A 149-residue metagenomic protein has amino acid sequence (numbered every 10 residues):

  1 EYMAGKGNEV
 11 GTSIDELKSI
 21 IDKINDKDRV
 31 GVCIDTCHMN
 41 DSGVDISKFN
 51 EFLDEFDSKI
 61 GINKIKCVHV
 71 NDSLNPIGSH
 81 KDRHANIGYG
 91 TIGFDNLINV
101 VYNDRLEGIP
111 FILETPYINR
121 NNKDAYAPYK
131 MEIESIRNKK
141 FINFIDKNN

Functional and structural regions predicted by a protein language model:
E1-N86: Acidic/histidine-rich catalytic cores of soluble enzymes
G11-D22, N50-E55, K81-I98, R120-D146: Short, electropositive alpha-helical surface patch
I24-R29, K59-N63, N96-I109, K139-K140: A structural motif corresponding to the C-terminal end of an alpha-helix and its immediate exit/capping segment
G31, P110-P116: Short acidic/histidine-rich active-site segments
D41, P76-H80, I109-P110, N119-K123: Short active-site-adjacent structural elements
N71-S73, N103, E114-P116: Short, loop-centered acidic/histidine patches that primarily coordinate divalent metals
